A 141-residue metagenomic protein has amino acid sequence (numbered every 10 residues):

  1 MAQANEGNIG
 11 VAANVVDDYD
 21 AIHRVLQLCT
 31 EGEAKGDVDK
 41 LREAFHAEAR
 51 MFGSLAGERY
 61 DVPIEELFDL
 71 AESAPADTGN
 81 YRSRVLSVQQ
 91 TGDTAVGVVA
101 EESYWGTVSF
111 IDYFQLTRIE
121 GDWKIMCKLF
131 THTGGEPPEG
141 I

Functional and structural regions predicted by a protein language model:
M1-A47, Y60, E65, G135-I141: Short, low-complexity N-terminal intrinsically disordered segments enriched in polar/charged residues
A2, S109-E139: Short beta-strand edge/turn micro-motifs at domain boundaries
Y19-R24, R50-S109: Surface-exposed, charged secondary-structure patches
C29, A44, L70-S73, I119: Low-complexity, intrinsically disordered/propeptide-like segments
D37, G53, F68, P75-A76 (+3 more regions): Amphipathic alpha-helical interaction segments
F45, E101-S103, L129-F130: Short beta-strand segments enriched in hydrophobic/aromatic residues within well-folded beta-rich domains
F45, G53-L55, R118: Generic secondary-structure microfeatures
